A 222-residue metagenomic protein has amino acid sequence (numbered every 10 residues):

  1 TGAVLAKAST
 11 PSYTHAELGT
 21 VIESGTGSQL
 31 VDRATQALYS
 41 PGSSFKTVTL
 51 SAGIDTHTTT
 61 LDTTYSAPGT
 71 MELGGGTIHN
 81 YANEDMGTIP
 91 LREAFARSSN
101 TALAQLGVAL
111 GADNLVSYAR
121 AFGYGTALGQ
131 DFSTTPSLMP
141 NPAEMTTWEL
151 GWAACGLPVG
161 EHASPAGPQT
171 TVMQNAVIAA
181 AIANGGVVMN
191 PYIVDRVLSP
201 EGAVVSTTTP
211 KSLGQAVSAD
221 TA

Functional and structural regions predicted by a protein language model:
T1-S43, V48-A222: Beta-lactam-recognizing serine transpeptidase/beta-lactamase-like catalytic domain environment
